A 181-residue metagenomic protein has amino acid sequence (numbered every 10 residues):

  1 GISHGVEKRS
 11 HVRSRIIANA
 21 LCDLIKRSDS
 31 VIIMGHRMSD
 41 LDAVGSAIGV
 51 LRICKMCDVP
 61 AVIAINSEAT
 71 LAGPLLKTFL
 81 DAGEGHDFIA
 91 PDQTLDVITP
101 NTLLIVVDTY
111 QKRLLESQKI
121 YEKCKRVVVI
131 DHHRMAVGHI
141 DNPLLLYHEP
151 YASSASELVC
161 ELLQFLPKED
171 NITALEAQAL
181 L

Functional and structural regions predicted by a protein language model:
G1-L181: Replace "Mg2+/Mn2+-dependent" with "divalent metal-dependent
